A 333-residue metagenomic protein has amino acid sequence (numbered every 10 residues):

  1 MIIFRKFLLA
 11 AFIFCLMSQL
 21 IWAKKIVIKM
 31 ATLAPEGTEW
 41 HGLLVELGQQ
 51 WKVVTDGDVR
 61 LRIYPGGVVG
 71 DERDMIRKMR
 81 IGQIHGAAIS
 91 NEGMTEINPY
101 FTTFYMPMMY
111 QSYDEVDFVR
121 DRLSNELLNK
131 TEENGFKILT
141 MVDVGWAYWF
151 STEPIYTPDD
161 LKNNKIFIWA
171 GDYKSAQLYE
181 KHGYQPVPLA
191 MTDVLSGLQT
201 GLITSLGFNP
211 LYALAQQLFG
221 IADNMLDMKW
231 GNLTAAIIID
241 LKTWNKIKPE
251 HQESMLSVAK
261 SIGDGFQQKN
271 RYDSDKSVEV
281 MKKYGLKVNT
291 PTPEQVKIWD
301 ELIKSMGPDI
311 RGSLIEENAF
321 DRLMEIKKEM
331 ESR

Functional and structural regions predicted by a protein language model:
M1-L8: Bacterial N-terminal signal peptides that target proteins for export
F4, A23-K24: Short, intrinsically disordered low-complexity segments
L8-L9, I21, K29: N-terminal cationic amphipathic segment used for targeting or macromolecule association
L9-M17: Hydrophobic helical h-region of N-terminal Sec-dependent signal peptides in bacterial secretory/periplasmic proteins
C15, R122-E126, K174, N318: Transmembrane alpha-helix boundary/anchor motif
M17-A23: Sec/Tat signal peptide C-region and signal peptidase I cleavage site
K24-E115, T131-R333: N-terminal secretory/targeting leader peptides
D117-T131: Signature of the catalytic double-stranded beta-helix
